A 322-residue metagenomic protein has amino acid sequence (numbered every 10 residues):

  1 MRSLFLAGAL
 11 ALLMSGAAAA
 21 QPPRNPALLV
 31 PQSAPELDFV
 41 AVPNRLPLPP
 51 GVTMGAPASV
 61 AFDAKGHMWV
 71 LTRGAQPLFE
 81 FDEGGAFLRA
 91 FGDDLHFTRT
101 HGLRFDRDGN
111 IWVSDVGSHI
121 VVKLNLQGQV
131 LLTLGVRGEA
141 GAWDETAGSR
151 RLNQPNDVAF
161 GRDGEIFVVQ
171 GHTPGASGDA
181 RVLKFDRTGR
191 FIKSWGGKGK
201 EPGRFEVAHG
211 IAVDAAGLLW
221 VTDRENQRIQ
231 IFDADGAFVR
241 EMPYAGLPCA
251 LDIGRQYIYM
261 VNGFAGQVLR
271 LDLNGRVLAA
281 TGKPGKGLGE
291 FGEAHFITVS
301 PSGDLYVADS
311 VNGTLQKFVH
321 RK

Functional and structural regions predicted by a protein language model:
M1-L4: Positively charged n-region of N-terminal signal peptides that target proteins for export
A7-S15: Bacterial N-terminal signal peptides
A17-A19: Sec/Tat signal peptide C-region and signal peptidase I cleavage site
Q21-K322: Eukaryotic scaffold repeat domains enriched in small/polar residues
